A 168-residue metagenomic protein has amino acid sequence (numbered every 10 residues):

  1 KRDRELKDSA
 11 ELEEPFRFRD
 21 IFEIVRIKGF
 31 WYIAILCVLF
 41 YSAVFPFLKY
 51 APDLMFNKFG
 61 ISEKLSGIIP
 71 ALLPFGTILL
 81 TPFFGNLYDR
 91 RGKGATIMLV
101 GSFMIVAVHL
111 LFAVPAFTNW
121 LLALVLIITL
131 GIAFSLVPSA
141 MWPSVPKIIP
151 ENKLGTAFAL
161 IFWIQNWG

Functional and structural regions predicted by a protein language model:
R2-A34: Juxtamembrane intracellular "pre-TM" segments in multi-pass secondary transporters
I27-I78, P138, W142: Extracytoplasmic gate region of multi-pass secondary transporters
P52, F56, Y88, V145-P150: Helix-terminus/helix-capping segments at the ends of transmembrane helices and short amphipathic helices
L80-K93: Helix-to-loop junctions at the C-terminal end of transmembrane segments in multipass secondary transporters
G94-S144: C-terminal transmembrane helical hairpin of 12-TM major facilitator-type secondary transporters
E151-G168: A late C-terminal transmembrane helix in Major Facilitator Superfamily
